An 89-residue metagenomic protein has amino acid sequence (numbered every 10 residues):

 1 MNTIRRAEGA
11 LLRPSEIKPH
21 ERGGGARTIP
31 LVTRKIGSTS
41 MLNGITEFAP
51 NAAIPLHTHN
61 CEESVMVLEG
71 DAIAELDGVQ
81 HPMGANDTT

Functional and structural regions predicted by a protein language model:
M1-S40: A short, N-terminal "cap"/entry segment at the start of jelly-roll beta-barrel domains of the cupin/DSBH fold
G25-T28, N43-H59: Conserved short histidine dyad/triad with adjacent acidic residue
T46, V65, T89: Conserved GNAT-family N-acetyltransferase fold
I54-L56, A74-E75, M83: Short beta-strand His + acidic residue motifs that chelate non-heme Fe in jelly-roll/DSBH and cupin folds
C61-A72, D77: Glycine- and acidic-residue-biased ligand/ion/polar-headgroup-sensing regions
V79-T89: Short acidic-glycine-tyrosine-enriched beta hairpin
